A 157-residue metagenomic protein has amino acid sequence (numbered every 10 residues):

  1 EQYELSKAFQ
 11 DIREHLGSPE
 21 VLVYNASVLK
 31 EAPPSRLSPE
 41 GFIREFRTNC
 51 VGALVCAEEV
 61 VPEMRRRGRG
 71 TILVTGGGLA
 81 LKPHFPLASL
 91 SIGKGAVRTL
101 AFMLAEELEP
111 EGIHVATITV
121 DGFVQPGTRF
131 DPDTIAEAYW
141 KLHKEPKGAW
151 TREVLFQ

Functional and structural regions predicted by a protein language model:
E1-K7, P39: The beta1-alpha1 cofactor-binding region of Rossmann-like NAD(H)/NADP(H)-dependent oxidoreductases
Q10-Y24, K30, G148: A glycine-rich helix->loop->beta "capping" turn within Rossmann-like NAD(P)(H)-dependent oxidoreductase domains
S18-P19, P33, M64-G76, P110-I113: Active-site loop of short-chain dehydrogenase/reductase
P19-E20, V28, S35-L54, V97: Catalytic Tyr-X3-Lys loop
E45, T71-A96, F102, E109 (+1 more regions): Catalytic loop of short-chain dehydrogenase/reductase
A57-E58, F102: A short, exposed helix-loop element centered on a Lys and neighboring polar residues
P62, E106-E107: Alpha-helical segment proximal to the catalytic Tyr-Lys
F102, P110-Q157: C-terminal helical subdomain
